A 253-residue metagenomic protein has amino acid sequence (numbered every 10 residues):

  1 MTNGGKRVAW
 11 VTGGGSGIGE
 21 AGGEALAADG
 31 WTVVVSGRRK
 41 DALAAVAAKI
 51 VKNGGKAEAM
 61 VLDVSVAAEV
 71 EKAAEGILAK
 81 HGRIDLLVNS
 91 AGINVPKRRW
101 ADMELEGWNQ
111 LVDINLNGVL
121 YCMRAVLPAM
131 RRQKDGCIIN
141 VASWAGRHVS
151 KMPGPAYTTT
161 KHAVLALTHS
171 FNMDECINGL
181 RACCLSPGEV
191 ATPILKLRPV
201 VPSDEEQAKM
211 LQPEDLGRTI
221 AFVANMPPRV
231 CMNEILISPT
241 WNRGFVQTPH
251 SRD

Functional and structural regions predicted by a protein language model:
G15-S16: Conserved glycine-rich cofactor-binding loop
W31-A45: Conserved glycine-rich Rossmann-like NAD(P)H-binding loop of the short-chain dehydrogenase/reductase
V61-A73, L105: The beta1-alpha1 cofactor-binding region of Rossmann-like NAD(H)/NADP(H)-dependent oxidoreductases
R98-W100, G107-Q110: Substrate-binding pocket helix/loop in short-chain dehydrogenase/reductase
M123, T160: Active-site helix of classical SDR
S143: Residue(s) in the substrate-gating loop at a strand-loop-helix junction that position the organic substrate next
C184-L185, V200, D204-V246, H250: C-terminal helical subdomain
